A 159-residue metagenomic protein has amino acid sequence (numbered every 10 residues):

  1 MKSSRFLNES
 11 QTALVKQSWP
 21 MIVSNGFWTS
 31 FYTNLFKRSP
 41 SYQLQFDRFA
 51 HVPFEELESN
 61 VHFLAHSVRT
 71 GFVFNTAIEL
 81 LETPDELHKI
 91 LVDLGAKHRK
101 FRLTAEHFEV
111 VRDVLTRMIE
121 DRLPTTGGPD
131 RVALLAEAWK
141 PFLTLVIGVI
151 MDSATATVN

Functional and structural regions predicted by a protein language model:
M1-N159: Globin-like tetrapyrrole-binding proteins
